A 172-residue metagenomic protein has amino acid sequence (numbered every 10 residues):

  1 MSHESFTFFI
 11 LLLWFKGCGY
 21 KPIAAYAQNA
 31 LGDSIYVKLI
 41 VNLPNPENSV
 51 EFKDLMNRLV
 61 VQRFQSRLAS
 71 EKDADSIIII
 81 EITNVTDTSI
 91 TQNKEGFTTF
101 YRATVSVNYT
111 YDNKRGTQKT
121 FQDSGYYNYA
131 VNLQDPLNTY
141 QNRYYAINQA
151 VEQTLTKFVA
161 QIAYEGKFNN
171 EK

Functional and structural regions predicted by a protein language model:
M1-S2: N-terminal secretory signal peptides that target proteins for export/translocation
S5, F9-R58, Y164-K172: A structural "domain/chain start" motif
P46-D54, T98, R102, L137 (+1 more regions): Soluble non-cytosolic domains of exported or imported proteins
Q65-S76: Short acidic low-complexity segments
I79-Y144: Surface-exposed short loop/turn segments
R115, L133-K172: C-terminal/domain-edge helix-coil "capping" segments
